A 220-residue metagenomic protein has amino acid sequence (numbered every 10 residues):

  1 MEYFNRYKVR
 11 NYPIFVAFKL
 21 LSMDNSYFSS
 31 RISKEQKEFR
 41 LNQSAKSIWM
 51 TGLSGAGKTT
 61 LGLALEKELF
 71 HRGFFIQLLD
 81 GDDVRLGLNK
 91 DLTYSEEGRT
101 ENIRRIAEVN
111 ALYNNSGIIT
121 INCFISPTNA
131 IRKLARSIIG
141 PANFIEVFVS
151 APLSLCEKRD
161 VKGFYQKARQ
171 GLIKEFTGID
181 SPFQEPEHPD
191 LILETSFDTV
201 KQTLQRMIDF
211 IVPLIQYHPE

Functional and structural regions predicted by a protein language model:
E2, V9, V16-A17: Acidic, Ala/Val/Gly-enriched low-complexity intrinsically disordered segments
F18-S47: Extreme N-terminal, non-catalytic leader segments that precede Walker-type/kinase nucleotide-binding cores
M50: Hydrophobic anchor at the beta1->P-loop junction of P-loop NTPases
S54: The conserved Walker
K58: Conserved lysine of the Walker
L63-A107: Conserved substrate/cofactor phosphate-moiety recognition/catalytic segment in nucleotide-dependent phosphotransferases
G87, L92-T93, N110-A168, E175: ATP-dependent NMP and nucleoside kinases share a basic, alpha-helical "lid"
S150-R206, L214-P219: Small-molecule kinase domains that catalyze NTP-dependent phosphoryl transfer to phosphate-bearing small molecules
